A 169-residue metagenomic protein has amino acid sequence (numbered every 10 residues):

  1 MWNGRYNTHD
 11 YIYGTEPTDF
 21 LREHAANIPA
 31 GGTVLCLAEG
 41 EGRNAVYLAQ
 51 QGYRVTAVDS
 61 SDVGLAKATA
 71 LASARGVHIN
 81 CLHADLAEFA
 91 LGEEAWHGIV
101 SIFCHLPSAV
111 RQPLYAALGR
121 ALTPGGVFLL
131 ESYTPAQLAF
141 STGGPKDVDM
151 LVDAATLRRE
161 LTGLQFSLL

Functional and structural regions predicted by a protein language model:
M1-P29, A136: Conserved class I S-adenosyl-L-methionine
S61-V63: Conserved SAM/SAH-binding beta-strand->alpha-helix loop
R75-L86: Conserved SAM-binding strand-loop segment of SAM-dependent methyltransferases
A87-G98: A short acidic, Gly/Pro-enriched loop at the edge of an enzyme's catalytic core that lines a small-molecule cofactor
W96-Q112: A short SAM/SAH-binding and catalytic strip from SAM-dependent methyltransferases
Q112-P124: A short glycine-rich, Lys/Arg-flanked "PGG" loop and its adjoining helix->strand segment in the class I
G125-Y133: Conserved beta-strand signature within the Rossmann-like core of class I S-adenosyl-L-methionine
D149-L169: Short alpha-helix
